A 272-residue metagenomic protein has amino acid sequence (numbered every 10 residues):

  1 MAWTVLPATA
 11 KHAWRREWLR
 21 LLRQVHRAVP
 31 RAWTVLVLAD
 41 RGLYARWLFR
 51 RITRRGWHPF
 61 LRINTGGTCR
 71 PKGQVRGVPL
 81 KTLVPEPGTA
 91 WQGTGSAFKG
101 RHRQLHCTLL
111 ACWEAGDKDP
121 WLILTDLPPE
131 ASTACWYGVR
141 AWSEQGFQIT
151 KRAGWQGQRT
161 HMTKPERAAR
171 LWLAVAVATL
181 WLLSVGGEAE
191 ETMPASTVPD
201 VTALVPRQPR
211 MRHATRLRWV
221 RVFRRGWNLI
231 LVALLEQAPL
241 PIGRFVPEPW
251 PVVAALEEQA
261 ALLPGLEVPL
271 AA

Functional and structural regions predicted by a protein language model:
M1-A272: Single, function-defining residue in the core of a domain
